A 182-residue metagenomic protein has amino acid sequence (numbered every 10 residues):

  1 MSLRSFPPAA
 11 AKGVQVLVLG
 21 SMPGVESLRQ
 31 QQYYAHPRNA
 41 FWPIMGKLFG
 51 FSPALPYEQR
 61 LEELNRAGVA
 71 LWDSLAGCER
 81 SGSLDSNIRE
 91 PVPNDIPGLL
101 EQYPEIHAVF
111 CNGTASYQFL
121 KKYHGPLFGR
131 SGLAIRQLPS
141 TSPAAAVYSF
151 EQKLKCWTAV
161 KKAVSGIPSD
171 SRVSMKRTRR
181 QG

Functional and structural regions predicted by a protein language model:
M1-Q15, H36-P37, L84-P97, K121-G182: C-terminal capping/extension of enzyme domains
Q15-S21: Short, hydrophobic/glycine-enriched beta-strand segments
S21, D73, P139: Pocket-edge structural micro-motifs
V25-L28, E79-G82, Y117-L120, P143-V147: Short catalytic/ligand-binding loop motif for oxyanion handling, primarily in non-cytosolic enzymes, centered on
E26-N87: Short, surface-exposed acidic-centric catalytic microdomains
R66-F119: Internal catalytic-core helix/loop-beta-alpha segment that presents or stabilizes conserved functional determinants
